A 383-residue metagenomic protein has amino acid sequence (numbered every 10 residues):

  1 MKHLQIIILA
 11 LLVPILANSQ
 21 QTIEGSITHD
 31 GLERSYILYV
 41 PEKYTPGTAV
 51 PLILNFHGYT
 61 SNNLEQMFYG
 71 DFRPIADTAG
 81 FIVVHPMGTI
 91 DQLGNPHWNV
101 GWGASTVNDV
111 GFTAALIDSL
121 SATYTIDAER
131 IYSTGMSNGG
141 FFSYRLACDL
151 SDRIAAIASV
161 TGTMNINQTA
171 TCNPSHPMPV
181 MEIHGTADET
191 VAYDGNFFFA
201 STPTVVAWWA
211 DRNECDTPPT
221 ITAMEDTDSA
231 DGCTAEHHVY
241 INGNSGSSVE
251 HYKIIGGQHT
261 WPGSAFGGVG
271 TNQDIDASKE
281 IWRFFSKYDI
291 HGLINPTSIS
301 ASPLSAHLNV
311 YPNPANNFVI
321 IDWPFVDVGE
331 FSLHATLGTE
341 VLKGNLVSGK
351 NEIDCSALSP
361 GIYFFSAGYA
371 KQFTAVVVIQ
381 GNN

Functional and structural regions predicted by a protein language model:
M1-Q21, P296-I299, T339: Bacterial Sec-dependent N-terminal signal peptides
N18-L52, T78, R130, T134-A158 (+6 more regions): A domain-start/cap signature at the N-terminus of enzymes
I23, I27-Y132, R145, D149 (+2 more regions): Serine-hydrolase catalytic machinery in alpha/beta-hydrolase-like enzymes
L54-G58, T161, H184-G185, I255: The conserved beta1-alpha1 loop
G88, T186-E189, G256-Q258: Acidic beta-to-alpha connecting loop that harbors the catalytic carboxylate
A155-S245: The feature captures the conserved acid-bearing segment of alpha/beta-hydrolase catalytic domains
S248-D289: Extracellular low-complexity, Gly/Ser/Thr-rich intrinsically disordered linkers and protease-sensitive activation/hinge
S300-N383: C-terminal outer-membrane/trafficking sorting elements
